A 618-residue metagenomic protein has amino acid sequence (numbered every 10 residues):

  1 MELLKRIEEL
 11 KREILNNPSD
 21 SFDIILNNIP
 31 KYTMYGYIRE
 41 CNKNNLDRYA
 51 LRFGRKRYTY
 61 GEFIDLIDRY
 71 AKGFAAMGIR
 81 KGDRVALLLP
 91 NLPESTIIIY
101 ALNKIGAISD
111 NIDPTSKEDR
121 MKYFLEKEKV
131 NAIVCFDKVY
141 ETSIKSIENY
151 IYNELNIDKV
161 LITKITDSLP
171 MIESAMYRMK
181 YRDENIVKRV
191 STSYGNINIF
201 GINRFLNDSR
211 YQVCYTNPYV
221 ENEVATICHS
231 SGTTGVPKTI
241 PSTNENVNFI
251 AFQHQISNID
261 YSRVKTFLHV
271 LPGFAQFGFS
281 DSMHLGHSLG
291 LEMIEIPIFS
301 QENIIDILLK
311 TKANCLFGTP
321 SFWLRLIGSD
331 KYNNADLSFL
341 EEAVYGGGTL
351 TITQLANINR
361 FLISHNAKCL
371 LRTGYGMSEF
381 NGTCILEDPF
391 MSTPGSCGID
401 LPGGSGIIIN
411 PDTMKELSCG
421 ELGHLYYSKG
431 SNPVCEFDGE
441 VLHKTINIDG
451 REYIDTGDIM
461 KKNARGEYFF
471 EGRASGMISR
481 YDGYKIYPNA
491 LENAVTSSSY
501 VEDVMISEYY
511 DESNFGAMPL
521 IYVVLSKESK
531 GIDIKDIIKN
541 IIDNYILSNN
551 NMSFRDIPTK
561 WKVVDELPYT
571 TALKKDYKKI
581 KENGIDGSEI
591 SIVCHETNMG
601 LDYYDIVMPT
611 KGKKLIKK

Functional and structural regions predicted by a protein language model:
F53-Y58, A71-D119, V270-P272: Conserved AMP-binding/adenylate-forming
T59-G61, T216, A225-F249: Conserved AMP-binding A3 loop
K104-N203: Structural core segment of the AMP-binding/adenylate-forming
S116, F124, C135-K138, L316 (+5 more regions): AMP-binding/adenylate-forming catalytic core of the ANL superfamily
A175-M179, R189-V190, Y194, A313-F317 (+2 more regions): Gly/Ser/Thr-rich phosphate-binding loop
N248-T266, F274-C315, S329: Conserved AMP-binding/adenylation subdomain of ANL enzymes
I399-G403, K415-I446, R451, E467 (+1 more regions): Conserved ATP/PPi-binding loop(s) of AMP-dependent carboxylate-activating enzymes
M505-Y510, L520-Y522, D543-K618: Conserved C-terminal "lid"/linker of ANL adenylate-forming enzymes
